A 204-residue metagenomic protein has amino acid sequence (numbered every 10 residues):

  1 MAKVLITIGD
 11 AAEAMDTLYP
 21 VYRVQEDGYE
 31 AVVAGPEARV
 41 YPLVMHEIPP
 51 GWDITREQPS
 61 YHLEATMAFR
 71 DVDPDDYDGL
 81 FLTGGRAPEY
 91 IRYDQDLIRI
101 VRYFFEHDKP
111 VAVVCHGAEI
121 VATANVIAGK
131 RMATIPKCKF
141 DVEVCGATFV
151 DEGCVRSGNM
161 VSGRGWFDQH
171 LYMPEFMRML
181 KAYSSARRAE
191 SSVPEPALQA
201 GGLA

Functional and structural regions predicted by a protein language model:
M1-H107, E119-R131, K139-A204: Extended, subdomain-level signal for the structured scaffold at the beginning of enzyme domains
V114-G117: Short, thiol/selenol-centered motifs that function as redox-active sites or metal-ligating centers
